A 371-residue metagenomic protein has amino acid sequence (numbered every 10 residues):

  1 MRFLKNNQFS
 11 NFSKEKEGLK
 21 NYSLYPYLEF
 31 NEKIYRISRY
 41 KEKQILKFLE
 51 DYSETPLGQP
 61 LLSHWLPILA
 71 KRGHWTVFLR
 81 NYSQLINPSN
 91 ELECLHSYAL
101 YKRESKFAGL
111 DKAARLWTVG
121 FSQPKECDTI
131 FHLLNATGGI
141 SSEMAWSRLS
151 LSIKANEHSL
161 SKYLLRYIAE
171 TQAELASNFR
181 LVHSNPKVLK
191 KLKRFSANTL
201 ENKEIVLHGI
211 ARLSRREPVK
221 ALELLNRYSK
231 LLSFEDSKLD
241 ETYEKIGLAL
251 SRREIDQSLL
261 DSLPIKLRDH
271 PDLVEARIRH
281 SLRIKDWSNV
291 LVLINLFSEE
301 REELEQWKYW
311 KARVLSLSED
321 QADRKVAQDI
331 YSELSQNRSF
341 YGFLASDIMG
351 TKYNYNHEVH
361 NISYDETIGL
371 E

Functional and structural regions predicted by a protein language model:
M1-N31, E358, I362, I368-E371: N-terminal leader/linker segments that initiate helical-solenoid repeat arrays
R2, N31, Y35, I68 (+6 more regions): Residue-level signature for tetratricopeptide repeat
Q8, K20-Y27, R39-K41, S53-L62 (+17 more regions): Generic helix N-cap/helix-start motif at coil->alpha-helix transitions
F12-K16, I45-L49, L62, F78-Y82 (+7 more regions): Inward-facing hydrophobic residues that define packing positions of alpha-helical scaffold repeats
K71, K102-R103, K154, R252 (+3 more regions): Register position in tetratricopeptide repeats
R115-S122, A169-E170, N226-K230, L291-E299 (+1 more regions): Amphipathic alpha-helical segments of tetratricopeptide repeats
S332-G342, D347-E371: Extracellular/periplasmic ectodomains of large secreted or surface enzymes and adhesion receptors
